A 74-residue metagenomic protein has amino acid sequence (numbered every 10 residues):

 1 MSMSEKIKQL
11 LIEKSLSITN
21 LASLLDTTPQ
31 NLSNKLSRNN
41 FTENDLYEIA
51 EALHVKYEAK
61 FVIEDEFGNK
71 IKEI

Functional and structural regions predicted by a protein language model:
M1-L16: A short, Lys/Arg-rich alpha-helix, primarily the initiator
K8, T19, Y47: Residues within the helices of the helix-turn-helix
L11, A22, A50: The alpha-helix within a helix-turn-helix
S15-Q30: Short alpha-helical DNA-recognition segment
S17, T42-D45: Residues that mark the N-terminal boundary/hinge immediately upstream of a DNA-recognition element
D26-F41: Recognition helix of helix-turn-helix/homeodomain-like DNA-binding domains that insert into the DNA major groove
D45-K60: DNA major-groove recognition helix of helix-turn-helix/homeodomain DNA-binding modules
K60-I74: Short, charged recognition helix plus adjacent turn of helix-turn-helix-like nucleic-acid-binding domains
